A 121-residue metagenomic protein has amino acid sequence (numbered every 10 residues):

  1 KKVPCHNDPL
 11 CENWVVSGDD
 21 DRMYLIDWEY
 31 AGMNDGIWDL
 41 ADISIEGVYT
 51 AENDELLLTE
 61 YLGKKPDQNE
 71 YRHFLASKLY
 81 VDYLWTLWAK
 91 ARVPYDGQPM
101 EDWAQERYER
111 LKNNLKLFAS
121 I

Functional and structural regions predicted by a protein language model:
K1-W38: Active-site acidic catalytic loop and adjacent metal/ATP-binding pocket of ATP-dependent phosphoryl transfer enzymes
V15, I45-Y49, N113: Short helix-capping and hinge/turn segments at secondary-structure transitions, especially at repeat and domain
W28, I45, F74: Conserved short-loop catalytic and cofactor-binding motifs
I37-P66, L79-G97: Active-site activation/catalytic loop segments of kinase-like enzymes and analogous catalytic loops in related
E55-H73, R107, L111-S120: Short amphipathic alpha-helical segments and their helix-coil junctions
R72, A76-Y80: Start-of-helix signal in alpha-solenoid helical-repeat scaffolds, especially tetratricopeptide repeats
L87-I121: ATP/Mg2+ or Mg2+-diphosphate-binding catalytic cores that bind nucleotide phosphates or diphosphates via glycine-rich
